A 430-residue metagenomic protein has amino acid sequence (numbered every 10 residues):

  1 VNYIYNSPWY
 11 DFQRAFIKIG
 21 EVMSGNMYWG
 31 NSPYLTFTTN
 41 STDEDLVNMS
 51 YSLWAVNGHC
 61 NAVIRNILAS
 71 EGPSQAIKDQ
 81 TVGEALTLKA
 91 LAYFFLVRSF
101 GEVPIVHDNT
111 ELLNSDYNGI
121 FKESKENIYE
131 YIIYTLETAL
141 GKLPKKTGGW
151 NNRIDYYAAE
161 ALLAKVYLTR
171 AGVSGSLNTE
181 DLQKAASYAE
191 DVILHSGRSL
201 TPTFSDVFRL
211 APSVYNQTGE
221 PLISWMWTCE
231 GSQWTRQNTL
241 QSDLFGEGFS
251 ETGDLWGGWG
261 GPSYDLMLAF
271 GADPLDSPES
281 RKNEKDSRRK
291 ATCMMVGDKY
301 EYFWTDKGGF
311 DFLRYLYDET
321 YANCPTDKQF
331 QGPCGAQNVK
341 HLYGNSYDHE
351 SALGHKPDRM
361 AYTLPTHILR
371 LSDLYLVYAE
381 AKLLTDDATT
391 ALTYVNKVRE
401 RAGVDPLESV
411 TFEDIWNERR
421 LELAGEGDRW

Functional and structural regions predicted by a protein language model:
V1-G30, Y129, E137-T138, R153-N323: An aromatic- and glycine-enriched ligand-binding surface/loop that stacks and positions planar moieties
N2-W9, Y28-F100, G119-E130, T135-N151 (+4 more regions): Conserved, well-structured interaction surfaces
V97-P104, T147, T169-N178, D386: Short coil/turn linking the two alpha-helices of tandem helical-hairpin repeats
S287-N396: C-terminal substrate/ligand-recognition segments
L392-W430: C-terminal structured "cap/appendage" subdomains that terminate the fold
